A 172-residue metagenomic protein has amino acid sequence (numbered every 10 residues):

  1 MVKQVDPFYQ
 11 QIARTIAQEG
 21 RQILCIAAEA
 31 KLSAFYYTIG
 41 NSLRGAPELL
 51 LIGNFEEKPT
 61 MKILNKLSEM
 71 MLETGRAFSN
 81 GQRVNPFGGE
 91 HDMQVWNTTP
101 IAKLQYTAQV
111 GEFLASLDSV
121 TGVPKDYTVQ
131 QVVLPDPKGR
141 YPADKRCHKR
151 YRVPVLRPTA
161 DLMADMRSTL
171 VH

Functional and structural regions predicted by a protein language model:
M1-E29, L43-A46, N54-H172: Acidic, proline/glycine-rich low-complexity IDRs
L32-L43: A glycine-rich, hydrophobic loop/mini-helix early in the fold
